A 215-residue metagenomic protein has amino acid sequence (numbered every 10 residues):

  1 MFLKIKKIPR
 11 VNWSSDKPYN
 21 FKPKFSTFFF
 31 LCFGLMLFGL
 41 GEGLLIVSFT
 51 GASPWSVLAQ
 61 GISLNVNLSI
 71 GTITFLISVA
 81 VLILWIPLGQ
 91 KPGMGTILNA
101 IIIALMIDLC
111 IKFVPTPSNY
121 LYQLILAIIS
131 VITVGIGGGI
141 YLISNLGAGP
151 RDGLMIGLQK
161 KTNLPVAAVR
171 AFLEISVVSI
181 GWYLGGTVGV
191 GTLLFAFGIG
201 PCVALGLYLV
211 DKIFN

Functional and structural regions predicted by a protein language model:
F2-N215: Core subunits and conserved enzymes of cellular information-processing and envelope-translocation systems across
